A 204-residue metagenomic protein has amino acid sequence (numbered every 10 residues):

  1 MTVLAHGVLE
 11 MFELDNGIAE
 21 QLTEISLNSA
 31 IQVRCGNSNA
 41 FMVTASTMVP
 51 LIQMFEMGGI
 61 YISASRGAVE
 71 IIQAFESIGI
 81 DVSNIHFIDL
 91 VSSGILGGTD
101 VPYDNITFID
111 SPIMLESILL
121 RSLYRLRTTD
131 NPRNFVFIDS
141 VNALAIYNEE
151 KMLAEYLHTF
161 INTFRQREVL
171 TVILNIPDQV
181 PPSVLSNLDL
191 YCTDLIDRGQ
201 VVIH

Functional and structural regions predicted by a protein language model:
T2-A74: Glycine-rich P-loop/Walker A and Walker A-like loops and their local beta1-loop-alpha1 context in P-loop NTPases
G17, I78-I109: Nucleotide-state-sensitive switch-loop elements of NTP-binding domains
Q32, F135-I138, V172: Structural motif
F55, D81, L190-C192: Short, structured coil segments at secondary-structure junctions
S63-A68, V91-G94, V169-V180: Short beta-alpha junction loops
L96-T159: Phosphate-binding/switch loop-helix module in NTP-utilizing enzymes
M152-Q179: Substrate-engagement module of ASCE P-loop NTPases
V169-T171, N175-H204: Phosphate-binding/switch region of NTP-binding enzymes
